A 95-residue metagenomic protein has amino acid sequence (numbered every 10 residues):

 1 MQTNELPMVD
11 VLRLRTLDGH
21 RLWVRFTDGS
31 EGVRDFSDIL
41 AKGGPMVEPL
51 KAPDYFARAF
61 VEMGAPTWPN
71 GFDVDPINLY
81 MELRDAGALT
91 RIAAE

Functional and structural regions predicted by a protein language model:
M1-E95: Motif-centric detector for short Cys/His coordination patterns
